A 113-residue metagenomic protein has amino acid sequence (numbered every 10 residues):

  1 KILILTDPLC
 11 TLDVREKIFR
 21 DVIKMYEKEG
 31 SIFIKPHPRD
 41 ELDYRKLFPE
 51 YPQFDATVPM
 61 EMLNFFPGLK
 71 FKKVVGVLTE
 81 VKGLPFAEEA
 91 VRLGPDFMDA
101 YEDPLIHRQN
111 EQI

Functional and structural regions predicted by a protein language model:
K1, I23-E29, F65-K72: Flexible, charged surface loops at secondary-structure boundaries
K1-D21, G30-D40: Active-site donor-nucleotide binding/catalytic segment of nucleotide-sugar enzymes
T11-D13, D40-K46, M98-E102: Short, charged/polar "capping" segments at the starts of alpha-helices and the immediately preceding loops
F19-K24, R45: Short amphipathic alpha-helical segments and helix-helix/interface helices
E27-T57: Catalytic donor nucleotide-activated moiety binding site of glycosyltransferases and closely related
E41, T57-F65, E80: Generic structural signal for alpha-helix starts
R45-M60, F86-P95, D103-I113: Active-site regions of enzymes building and remodeling cell-envelope glycoconjugates
N64-I106: A donor-sugar binding/catalytic signature common to diverse glycosyltransferases and related nucleotide-sugar
